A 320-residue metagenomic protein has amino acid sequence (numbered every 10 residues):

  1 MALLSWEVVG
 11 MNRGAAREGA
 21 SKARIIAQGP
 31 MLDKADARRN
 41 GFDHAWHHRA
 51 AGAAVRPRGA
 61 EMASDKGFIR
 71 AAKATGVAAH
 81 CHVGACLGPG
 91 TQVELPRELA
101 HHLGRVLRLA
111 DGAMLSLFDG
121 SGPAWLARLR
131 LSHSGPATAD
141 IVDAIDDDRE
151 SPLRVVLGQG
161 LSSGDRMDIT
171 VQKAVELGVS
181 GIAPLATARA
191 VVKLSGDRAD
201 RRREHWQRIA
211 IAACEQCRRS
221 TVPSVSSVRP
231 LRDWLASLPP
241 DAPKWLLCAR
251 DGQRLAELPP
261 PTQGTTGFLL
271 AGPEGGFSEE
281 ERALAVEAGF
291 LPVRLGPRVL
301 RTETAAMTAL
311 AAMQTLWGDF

Functional and structural regions predicted by a protein language model:
L3-W6, G14, A27, M31 (+3 more regions): N-terminal positively charged helical leader segments and presequences
W6, A63-D65, D148-W245: RNA substrate-binding interface of SAM-dependent RNA methyltransferases
V93-L95, P152-V156, T265-F268, E287-L295: Glycine/charged-rich beta-loop-alpha catalytic/anionic-binding loops adjacent to active sites
L115, A139, V222-S226, P292: Generic structural signal for residues in well-ordered beta-strands
I145, E274-G275, P297-L300: Short, acidic/turn-prone active-site loops that include or flank metal/cofactor- and phosphate-binding residues
K244-R282, F290-R294: Active-site/ligand-binding-proximal alpha/beta "capping" segment
E279-F320: Structured adenosyl-cofactor binding patch, chiefly the S-adenosyl-L-methionine
